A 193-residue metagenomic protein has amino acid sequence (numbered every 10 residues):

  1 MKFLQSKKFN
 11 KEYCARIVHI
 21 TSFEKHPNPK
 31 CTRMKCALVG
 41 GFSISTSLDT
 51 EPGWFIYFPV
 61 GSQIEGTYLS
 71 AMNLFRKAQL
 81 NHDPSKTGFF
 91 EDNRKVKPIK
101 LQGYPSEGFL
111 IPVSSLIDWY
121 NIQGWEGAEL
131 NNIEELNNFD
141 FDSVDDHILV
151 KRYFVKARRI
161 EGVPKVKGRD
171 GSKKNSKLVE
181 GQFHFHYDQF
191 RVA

Functional and structural regions predicted by a protein language model:
M1-A193: Long, basic N-terminal domains or extensions that often function in RNA/ssDNA interaction or organelle/cellular
